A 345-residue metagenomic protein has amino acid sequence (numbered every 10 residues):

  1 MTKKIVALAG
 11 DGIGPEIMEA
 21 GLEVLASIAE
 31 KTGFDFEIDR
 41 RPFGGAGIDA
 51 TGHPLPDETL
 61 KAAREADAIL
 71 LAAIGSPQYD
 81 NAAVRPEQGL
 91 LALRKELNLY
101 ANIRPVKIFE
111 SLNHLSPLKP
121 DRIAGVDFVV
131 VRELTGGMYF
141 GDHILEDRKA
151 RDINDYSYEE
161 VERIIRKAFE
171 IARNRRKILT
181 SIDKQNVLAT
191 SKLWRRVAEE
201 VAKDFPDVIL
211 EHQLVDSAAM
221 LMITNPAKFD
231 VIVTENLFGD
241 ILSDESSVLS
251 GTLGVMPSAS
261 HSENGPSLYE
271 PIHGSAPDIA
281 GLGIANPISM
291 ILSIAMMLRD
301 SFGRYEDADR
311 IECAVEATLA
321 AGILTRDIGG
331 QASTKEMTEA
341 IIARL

Functional and structural regions predicted by a protein language model:
M1-I5: Extreme N-terminal starter segment of soluble prokaryotic enzymes
V6-E23, S27-A29, D147-D216, K228: Glycine-rich phosphate/diphosphate-binding loop of Rossmann-like nucleotide-binding domains
D11-G14, D67, V131, A168 (+5 more regions): Buried hydrophobic positions in well-ordered alpha/beta secondary-structure cores of metabolic enzymes
G21, L25, A198, M290-S301 (+1 more regions): Buried hydrophobic packing segments
G33-D39, R175-D183, F205-Q213, G303-R310 (+1 more regions): Flexible, glycine/charged-enriched surface loops at secondary-structure junctions
G33-D57, M222: N-terminal beta-loop-helix "entrance" segment that forms/cooperates in small-molecule cofactor or anionic ligand
G45-I48, H114, M222-I323: Glycine-rich phosphate/nucleotide-binding loop
D49-N154, L237: N-terminal glycine-rich phosphate/adenylate-binding segment common to multiple enzyme folds
